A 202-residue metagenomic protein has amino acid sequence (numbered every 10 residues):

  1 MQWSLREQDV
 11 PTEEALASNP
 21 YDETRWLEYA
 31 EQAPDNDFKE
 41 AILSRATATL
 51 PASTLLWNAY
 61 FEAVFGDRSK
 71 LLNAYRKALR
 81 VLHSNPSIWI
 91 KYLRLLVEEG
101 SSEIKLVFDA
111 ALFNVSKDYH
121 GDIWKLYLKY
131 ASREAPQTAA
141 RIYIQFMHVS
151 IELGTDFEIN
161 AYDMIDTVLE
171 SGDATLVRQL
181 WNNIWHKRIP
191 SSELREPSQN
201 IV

Functional and structural regions predicted by a protein language model:
M1-V202: Alpha-helical solenoid scaffolds in eukaryotic macromolecular assemblies
